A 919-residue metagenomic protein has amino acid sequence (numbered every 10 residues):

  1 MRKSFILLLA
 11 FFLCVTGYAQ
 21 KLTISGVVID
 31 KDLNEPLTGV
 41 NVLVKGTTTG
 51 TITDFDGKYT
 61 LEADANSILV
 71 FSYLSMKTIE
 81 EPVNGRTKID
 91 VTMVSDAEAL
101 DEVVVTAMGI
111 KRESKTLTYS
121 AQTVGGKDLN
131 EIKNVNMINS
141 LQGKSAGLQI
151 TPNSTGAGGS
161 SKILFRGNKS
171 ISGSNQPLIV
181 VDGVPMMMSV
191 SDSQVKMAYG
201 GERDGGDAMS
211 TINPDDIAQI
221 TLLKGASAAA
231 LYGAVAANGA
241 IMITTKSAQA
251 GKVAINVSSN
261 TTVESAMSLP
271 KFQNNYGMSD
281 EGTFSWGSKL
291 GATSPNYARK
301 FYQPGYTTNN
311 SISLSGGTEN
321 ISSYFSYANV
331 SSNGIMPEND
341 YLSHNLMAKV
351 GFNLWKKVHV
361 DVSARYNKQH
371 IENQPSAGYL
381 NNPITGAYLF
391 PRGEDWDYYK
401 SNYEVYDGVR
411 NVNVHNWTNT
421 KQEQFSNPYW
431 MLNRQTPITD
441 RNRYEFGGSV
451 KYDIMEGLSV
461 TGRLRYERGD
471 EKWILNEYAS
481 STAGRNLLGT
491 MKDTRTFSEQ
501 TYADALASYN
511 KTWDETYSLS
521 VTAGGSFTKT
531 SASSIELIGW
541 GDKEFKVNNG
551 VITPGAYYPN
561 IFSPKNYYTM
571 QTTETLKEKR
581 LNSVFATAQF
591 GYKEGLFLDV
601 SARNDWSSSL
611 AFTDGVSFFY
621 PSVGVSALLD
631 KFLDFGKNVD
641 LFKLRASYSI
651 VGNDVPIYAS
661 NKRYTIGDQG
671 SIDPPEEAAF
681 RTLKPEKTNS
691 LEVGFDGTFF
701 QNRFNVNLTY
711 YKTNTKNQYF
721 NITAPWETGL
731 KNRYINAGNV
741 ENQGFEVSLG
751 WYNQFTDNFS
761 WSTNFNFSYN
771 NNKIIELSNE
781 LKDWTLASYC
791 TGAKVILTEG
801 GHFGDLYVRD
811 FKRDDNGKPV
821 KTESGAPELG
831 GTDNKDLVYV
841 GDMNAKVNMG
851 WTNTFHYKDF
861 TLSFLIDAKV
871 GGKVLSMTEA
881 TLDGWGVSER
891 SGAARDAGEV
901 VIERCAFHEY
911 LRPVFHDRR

Functional and structural regions predicted by a protein language model:
R2-L9, V15-M347, G351-N367, V414 (+7 more regions): Short, small/polar-rich motifs associated with maturation and membrane association, primarily at protein termini
Q176, G287, G305-T308, S343 (+7 more regions): Extracellular/periplasmic, surface-exposed regions of secreted and cell-surface proteins
V190, I371-F390, T516, L777-D783: Low-complexity intrinsically disordered tracts that form flexible linkers/tails across taxa
V195, K271-N274, E477-A479, I538-W540 (+3 more regions): Short Gly/aromatic-enriched secondary-structure transition segments
N256-G291, I535-F545, I735, Y752-M843 (+4 more regions): Conserved small-residue
T307-T308, Y379-W430: Acidic, glycine-rich flexible loop segments
S607, K869-R919: Extracytoplasmic gating/loop element in the C-terminal half of outer-membrane beta-barrel translocons and assembly
S762, D842-V870, I902, Y910-R919: Conserved C-terminal beta-signal and adjacent last beta-strands/turns of outer-membrane beta-barrel proteins
